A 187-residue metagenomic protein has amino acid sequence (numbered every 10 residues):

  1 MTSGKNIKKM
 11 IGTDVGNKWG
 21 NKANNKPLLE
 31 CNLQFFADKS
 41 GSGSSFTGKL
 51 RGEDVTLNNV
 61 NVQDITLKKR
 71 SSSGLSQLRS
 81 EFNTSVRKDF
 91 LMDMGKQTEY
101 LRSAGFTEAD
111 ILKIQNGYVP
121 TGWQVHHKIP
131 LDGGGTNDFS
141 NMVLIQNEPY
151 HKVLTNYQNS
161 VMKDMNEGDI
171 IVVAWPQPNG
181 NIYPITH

Functional and structural regions predicted by a protein language model:
M1-S3: Membrane-active amphipathic alpha-helices enriched in small hydrophobic residues
I7-M10, D14, N21-Q124, L131-H187: Nuclease and nuclease-like effector domains acting on nucleic acids or nucleotide cofactors
